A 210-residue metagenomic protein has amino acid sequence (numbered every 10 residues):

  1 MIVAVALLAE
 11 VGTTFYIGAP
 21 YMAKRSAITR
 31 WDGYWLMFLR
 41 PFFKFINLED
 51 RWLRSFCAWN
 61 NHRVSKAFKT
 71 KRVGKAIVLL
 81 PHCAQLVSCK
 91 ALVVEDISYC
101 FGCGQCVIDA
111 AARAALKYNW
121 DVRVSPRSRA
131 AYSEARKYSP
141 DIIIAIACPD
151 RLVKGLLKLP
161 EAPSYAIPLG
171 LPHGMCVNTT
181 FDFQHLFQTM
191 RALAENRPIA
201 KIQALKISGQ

Functional and structural regions predicted by a protein language model:
M1-A110, I207-Q210: N-terminal, charge-rich interaction modules
A4-Y21, S98-I142, P160, I167: Metallocofactor- and cofactor-centric catalytic cores in central/energy metabolism, strongly enriched
S88-V93, V107, A114-V122, K137-S139 (+3 more regions): Soluble, non-transmembrane catalytic domains of enzymes that act on hydrophobic metabolites at membranes
R127, C148, L169-L171: Short, ordered loop/turn segments at secondary-structure junctions
Y132, L152-V153, G174: Generic structural signal for helix capping and beta-alpha/helix-loop junctions
I144-L152: Terminal membrane-proximal soluble interaction domains of membrane-associated proteins
K154-P160: Short Gly/Thr/Asp-enriched flexible loops that form oxyanion-binding sites at enzyme active sites
Y165-I202: Ser/Thr/Gly-rich flexible loops in soluble cytosolic domains mediating phosphotransfer, phosphorylation
